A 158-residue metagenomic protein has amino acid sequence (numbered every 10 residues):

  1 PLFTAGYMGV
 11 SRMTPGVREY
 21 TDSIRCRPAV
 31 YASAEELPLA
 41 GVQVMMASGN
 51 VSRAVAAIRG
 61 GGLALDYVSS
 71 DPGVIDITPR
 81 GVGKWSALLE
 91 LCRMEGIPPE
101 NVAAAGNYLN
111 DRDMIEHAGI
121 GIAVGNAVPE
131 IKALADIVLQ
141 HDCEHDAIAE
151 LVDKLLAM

Functional and structural regions predicted by a protein language model:
P1-A105, L109-R112: Conserved acidic, metal-coordinating active-site core of Asp-based, Mg2+-dependent phosphoryl-transfer enzymes
I77-G81, W85-M158: Mg2+-dependent phosphoryl-transfer enzymes with acidic/Ser/Thr/Gly-rich catalytic loops
